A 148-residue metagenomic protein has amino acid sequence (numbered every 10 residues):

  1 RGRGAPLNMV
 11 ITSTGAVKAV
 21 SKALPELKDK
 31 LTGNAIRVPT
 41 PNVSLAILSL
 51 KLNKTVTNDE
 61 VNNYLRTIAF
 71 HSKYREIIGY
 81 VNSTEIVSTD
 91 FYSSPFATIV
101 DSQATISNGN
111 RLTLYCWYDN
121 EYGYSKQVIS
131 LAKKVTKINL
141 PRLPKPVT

Functional and structural regions predicted by a protein language model:
R1-L112: C-terminal substrate-binding/catalytic lobe of Rossmann-fold NAD(P)-dependent oxidoreductases
Y92-T148: NAD(P)-dependent Rossmann-like dehydrogenase/reductase catalytic/cofactor-binding core
